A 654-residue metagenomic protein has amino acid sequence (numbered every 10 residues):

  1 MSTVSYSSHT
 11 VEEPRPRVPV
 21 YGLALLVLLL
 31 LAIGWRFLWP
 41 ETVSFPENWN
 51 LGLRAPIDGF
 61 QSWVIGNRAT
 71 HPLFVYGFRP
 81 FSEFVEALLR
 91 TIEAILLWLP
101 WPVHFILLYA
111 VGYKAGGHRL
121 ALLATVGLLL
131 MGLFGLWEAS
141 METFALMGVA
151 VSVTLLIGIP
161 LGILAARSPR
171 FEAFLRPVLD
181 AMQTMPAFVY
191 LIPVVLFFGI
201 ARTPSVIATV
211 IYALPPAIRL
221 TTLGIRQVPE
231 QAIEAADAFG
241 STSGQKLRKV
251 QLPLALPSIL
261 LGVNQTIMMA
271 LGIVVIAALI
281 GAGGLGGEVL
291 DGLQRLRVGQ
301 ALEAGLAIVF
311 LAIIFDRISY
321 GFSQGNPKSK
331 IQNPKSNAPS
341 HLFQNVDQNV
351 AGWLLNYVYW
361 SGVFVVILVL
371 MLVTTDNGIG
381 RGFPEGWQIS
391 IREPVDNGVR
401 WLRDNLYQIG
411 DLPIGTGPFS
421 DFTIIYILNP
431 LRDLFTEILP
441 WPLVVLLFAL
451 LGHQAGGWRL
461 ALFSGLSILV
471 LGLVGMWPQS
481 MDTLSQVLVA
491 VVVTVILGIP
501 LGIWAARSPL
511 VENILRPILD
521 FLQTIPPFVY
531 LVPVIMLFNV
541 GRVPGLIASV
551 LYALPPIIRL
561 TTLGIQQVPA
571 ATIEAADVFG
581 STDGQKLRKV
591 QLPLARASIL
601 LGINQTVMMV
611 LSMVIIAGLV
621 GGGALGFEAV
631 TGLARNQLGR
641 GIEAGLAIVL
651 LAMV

Functional and structural regions predicted by a protein language model:
M1-A145, S319-S485, V492, V654: N-terminal, non-cleaved signal-anchor transmembrane helix
E86-L97, W137-V149, E172-L175, L179-Q183 (+14 more regions): Alpha-helical membrane-interface segments at transmembrane helix boundaries
M131, L146-V149, V153-I159, I163-A166 (+5 more regions): Generic hydrophobic transmembrane alpha-helix motif, especially the helices
A139-T143, I163, A173-P177, L220 (+17 more regions): Membrane-spanning helices that line or support transport/gating and their immediate boundary helices in channels
V151, I207, I211, A217 (+7 more regions): Transmembrane alpha-helices
M185, F197-F198, V210-L214, T221-I225 (+9 more regions): Hydrophobic/aromatic residues within the transmembrane alpha-helices of Major Facilitator Superfamily
M185, I225-Q231, A235-A255, G281-A282 (+3 more regions): Short helix-to-coil transition segments within interhelical loops that connect adjacent transmembrane helices
L285-G321, L625-V654: Hydrophobic alpha-helical transmembrane segments of polytopic membrane proteins
